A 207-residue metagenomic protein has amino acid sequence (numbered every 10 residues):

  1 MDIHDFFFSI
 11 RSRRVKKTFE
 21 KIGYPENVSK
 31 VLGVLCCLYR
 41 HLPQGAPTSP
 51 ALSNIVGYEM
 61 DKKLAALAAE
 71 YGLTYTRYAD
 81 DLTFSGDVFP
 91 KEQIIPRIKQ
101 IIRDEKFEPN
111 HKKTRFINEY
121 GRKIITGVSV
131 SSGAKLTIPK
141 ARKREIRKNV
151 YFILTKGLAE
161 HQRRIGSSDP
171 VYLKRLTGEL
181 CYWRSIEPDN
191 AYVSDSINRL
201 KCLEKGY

Functional and structural regions predicted by a protein language model:
M1, F6-F8, R14-E26, G33-Y39 (+3 more regions): Right-hand nucleic-acid polymerase module
M1-H4, G45, S49, E70-D87: Catalytic palm active-site di-aspartate
S29-C37, E70-L82, K113: Short, surface-exposed recognition loops or helix-turn segments adjacent to catalytic cores
